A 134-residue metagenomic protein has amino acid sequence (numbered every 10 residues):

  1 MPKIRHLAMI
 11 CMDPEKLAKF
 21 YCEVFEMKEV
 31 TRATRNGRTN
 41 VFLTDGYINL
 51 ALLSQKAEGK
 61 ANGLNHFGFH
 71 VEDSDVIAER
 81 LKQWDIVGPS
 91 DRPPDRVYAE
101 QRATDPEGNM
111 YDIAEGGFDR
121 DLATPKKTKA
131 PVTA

Functional and structural regions predicted by a protein language model:
M1-A18, L64-F67, G117-A134: N-terminal beta-strand motif that seeds the catalytic metal site of vicinal oxygen chelate
P2, A8-L50: Core segments of cupin and vicinal oxygen chelate
K3-M12, V41-T44, A57-K82, A99-T104 (+1 more regions): Vicinal oxygen chelate
A51-L53, D112: Conserved beta-strand in the GNAT
K82-A134: Vicinal oxygen chelate
